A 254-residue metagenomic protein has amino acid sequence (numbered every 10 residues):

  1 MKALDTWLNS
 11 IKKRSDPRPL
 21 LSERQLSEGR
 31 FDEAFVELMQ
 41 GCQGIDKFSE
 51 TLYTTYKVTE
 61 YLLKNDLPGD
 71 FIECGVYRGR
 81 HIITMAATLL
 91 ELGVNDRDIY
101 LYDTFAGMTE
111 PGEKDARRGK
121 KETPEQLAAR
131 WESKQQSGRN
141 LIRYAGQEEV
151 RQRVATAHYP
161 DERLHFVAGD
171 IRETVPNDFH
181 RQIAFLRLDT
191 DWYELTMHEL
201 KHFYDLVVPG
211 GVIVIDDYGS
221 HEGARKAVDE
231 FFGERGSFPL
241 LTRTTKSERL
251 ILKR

Functional and structural regions predicted by a protein language model:
M1-L20: N-terminal auxiliary segments of SAM/dcSAM-dependent transferases
P19-S49, N65-R254: S-adenosylmethionine/decaboxylated-SAM
T54-D66: Conserved alpha-helix/loop element of class I SAM-dependent methyltransferases that forms part of the SAM/SAH-binding
